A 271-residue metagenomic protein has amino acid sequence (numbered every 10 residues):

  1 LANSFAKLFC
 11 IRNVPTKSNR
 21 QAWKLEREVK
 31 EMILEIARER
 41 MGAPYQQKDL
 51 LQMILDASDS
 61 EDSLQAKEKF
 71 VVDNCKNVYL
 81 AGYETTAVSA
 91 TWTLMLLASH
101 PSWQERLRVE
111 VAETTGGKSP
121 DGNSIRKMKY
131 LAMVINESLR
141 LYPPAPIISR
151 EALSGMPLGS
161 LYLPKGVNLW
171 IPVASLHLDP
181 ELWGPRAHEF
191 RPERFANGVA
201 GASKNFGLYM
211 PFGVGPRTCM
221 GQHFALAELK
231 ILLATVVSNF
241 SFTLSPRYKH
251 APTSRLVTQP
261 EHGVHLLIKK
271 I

Functional and structural regions predicted by a protein language model:
L1-A6, A37-D49, S102, Y142-P143 (+3 more regions): Proline-centered turn/helix-capping motifs that create local helix->coil transitions or kinks
A2-S4, Q21-A90, P120-M128, R194-A196: Conserved cytochrome P450 catalytic core segment spanning the I/J/K helices
R27, E31, E35, K118-G159: Conserved cytochrome P450 K-helix E-x-x-R motif and the immediately C-terminal K′/meander segment
I33-I36, R40-M41, L97-K118: Juxtamembrane membrane-interface segments of multi-pass membrane proteins
T85-E110, Q222-N239: Cytochrome P450 catalytic-core helices
L107, S138, L163-G166, F190 (+3 more regions): Hydrophobic, well-ordered secondary-structure elements that form the walls of internal hydrophobic environments
A112-P120, S154, P216-I271: Cytochrome P450 proximal C-terminal region
I171-A200: Conserved cytochrome P450 K-helix/beta-meander segment immediately N-terminal to the heme-binding cysteine loop
